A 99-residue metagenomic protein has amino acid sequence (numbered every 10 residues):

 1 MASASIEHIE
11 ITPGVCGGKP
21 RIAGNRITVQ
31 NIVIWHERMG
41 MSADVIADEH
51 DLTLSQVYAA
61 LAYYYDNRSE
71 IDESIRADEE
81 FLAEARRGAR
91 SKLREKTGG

Functional and structural regions predicted by a protein language model:
A2-I9, D48, L54-S55, A59-A62 (+1 more regions): Long, charge-rich, low-complexity intrinsically disordered regions
S5-I27: Short, Lys/Arg-enriched anionic-surface-contact patches
P20-R21, N31, E49: A generic structural signal for short
R26-G40: Short, amphipathic alpha-helical "recognition" segments used to contact nucleic acids or chromatin
W35-R38, E49, Y63: Histidine kinase transmitter module recognition
G40-M41, R68-S69: Residue-level recognition of short, well-ordered coil/turn positions that link secondary-structure elements
S42, L52-T53: Helix N-cap / loop-to-helix initiation motif
